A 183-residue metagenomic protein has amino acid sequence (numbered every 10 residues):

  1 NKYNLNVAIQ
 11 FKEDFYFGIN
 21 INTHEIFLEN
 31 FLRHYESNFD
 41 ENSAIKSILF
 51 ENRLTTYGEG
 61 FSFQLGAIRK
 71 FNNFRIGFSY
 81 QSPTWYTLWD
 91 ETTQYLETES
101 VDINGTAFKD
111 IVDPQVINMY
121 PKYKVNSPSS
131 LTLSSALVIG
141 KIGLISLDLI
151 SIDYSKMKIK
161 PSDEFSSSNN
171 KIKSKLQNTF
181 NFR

Functional and structural regions predicted by a protein language model:
N1-R183: Outer-membrane beta-barrel porins/channels
